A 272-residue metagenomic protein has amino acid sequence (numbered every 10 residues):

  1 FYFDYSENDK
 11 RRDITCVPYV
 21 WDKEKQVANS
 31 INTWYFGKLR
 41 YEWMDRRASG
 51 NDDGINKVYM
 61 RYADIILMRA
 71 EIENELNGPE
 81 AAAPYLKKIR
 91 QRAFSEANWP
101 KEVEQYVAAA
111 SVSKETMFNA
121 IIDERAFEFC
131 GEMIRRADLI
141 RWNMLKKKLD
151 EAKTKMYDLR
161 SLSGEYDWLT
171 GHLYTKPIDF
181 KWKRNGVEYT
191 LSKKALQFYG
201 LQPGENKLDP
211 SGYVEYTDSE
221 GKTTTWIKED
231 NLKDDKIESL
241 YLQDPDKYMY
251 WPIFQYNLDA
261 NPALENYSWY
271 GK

Functional and structural regions predicted by a protein language model:
K10-K272: Acidic/polar-rich alpha-helix caps and helix-coil junctions
